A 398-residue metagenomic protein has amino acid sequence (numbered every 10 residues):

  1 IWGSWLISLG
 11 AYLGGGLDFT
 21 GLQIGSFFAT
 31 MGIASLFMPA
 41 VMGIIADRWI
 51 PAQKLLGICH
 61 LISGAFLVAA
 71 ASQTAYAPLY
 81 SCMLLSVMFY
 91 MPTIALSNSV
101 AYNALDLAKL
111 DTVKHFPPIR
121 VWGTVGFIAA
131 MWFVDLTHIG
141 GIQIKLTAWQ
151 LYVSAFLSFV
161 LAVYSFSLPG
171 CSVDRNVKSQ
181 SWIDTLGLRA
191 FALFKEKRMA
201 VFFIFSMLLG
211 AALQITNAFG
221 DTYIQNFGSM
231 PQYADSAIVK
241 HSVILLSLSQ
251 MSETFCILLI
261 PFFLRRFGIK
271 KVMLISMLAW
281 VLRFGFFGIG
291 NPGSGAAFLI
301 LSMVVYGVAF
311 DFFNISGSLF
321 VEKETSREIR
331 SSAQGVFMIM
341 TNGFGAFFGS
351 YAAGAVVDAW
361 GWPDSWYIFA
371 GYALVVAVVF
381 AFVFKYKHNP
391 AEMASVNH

Functional and structural regions predicted by a protein language model:
I1-G32, R198-A234, H241, L245 (+1 more regions): Helix-loop boundary and gating motifs at the non-cytosolic
S26-I44, I244-L259: Central cavity-lining transmembrane alpha-helices of secondary-active solute carriers, predominantly the Major
F37-P51, H138-I139, F255-I269, V357-D358: Helix-to-loop junctions at the C-terminal end of transmembrane segments in multipass secondary transporters
L61-A75, L278-P292: C-terminal ends and interior cores of transmembrane alpha-helices in multi-pass membrane transporters/permeases
S63-F66, Y76-L96, M207-L208, A297-F312: Hydrophobic core of transmembrane alpha-helices in multi-pass small-molecule transporters, especially MFS/SLC-type
L84-W122: Cytoplasmic helix-loop-helix junction between adjacent transmembrane helices in 12-TM secondary transporters
L136-F156, A355-A373: A membrane-interface helix-boundary motif in multi-pass transporters
L168-I204, S229-A234, H398: Juxtamembrane intracellular "pre-TM" segments in multi-pass secondary transporters
